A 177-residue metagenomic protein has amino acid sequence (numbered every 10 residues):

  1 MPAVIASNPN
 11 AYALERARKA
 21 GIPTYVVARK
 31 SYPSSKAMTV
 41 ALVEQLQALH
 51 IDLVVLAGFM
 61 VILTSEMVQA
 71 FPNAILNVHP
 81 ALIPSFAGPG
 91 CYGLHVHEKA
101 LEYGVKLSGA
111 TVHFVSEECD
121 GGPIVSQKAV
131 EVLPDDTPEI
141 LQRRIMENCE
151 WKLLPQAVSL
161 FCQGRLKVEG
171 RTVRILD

Functional and structural regions predicted by a protein language model:
M1-D177: One-carbon transfer enzymes
